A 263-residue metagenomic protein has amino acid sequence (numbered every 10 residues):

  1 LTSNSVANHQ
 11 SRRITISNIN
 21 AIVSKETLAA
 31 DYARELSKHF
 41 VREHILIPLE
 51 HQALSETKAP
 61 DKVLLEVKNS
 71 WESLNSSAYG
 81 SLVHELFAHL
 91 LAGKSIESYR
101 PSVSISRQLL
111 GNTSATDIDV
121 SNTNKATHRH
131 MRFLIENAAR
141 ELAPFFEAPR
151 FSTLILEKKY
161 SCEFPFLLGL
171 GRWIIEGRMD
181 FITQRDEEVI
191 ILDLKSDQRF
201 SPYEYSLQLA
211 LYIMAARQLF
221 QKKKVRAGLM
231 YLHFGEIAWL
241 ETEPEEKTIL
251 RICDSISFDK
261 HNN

Functional and structural regions predicted by a protein language model:
L1-M179, T183-R185, S206, F258: Nuclease catalytic cores
A139-L142, I213, C253: A generic alpha-helix structural signal
F145, A216-L219, I256: Hydrophobic helix-cap positions at the C-terminus of alpha-helices in RecA-like/P-loop ATPase nucleotide-binding cores
G169-L250: Mg2+/Mn2+-dependent nuclease catalytic core
I249-N263: Polybasic (Lys/Arg-rich)
